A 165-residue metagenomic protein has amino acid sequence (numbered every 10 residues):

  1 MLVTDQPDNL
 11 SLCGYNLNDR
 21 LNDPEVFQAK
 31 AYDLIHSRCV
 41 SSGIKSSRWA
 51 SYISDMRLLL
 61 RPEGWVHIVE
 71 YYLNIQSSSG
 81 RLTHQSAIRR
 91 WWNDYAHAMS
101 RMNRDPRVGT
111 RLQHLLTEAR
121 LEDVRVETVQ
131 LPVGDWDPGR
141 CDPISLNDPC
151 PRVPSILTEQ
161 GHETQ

Functional and structural regions predicted by a protein language model:
M1, L12, V153-L157, Q165: Hydrophobic transmembrane alpha-helices of multi-pass solute transporters/permeases
M1-K30, L34, S51-D55: Class I SAM-dependent methyltransferase SAM/SAH-binding core
N16-D19, C39, Q130: Short, flexible loop/turn elements at secondary-structure junctions
D33-S41, V69: Residues lining the SAM
S42-S46: A short His-aromatic
A50-W65: A short glycine-rich, Lys/Arg-flanked "PGG" loop and its adjoining helix->strand segment in the class I
W65-T158: Conserved catalytic/acceptor-binding region of the Class I
